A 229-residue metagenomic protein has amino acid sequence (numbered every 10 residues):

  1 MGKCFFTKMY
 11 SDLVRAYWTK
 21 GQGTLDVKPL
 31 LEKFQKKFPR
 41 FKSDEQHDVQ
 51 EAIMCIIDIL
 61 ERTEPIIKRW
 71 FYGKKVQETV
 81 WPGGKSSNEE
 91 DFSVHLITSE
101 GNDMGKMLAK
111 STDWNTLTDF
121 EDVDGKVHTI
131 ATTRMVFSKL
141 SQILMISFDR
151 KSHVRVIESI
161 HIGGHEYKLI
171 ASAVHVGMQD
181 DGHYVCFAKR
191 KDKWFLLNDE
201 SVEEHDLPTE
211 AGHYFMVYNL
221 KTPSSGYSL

Functional and structural regions predicted by a protein language model:
M1-L229: UBL (ubiquitin/ubiquitin-like) substrate-recognition surfaces within cysteine isopeptidase catalytic folds
